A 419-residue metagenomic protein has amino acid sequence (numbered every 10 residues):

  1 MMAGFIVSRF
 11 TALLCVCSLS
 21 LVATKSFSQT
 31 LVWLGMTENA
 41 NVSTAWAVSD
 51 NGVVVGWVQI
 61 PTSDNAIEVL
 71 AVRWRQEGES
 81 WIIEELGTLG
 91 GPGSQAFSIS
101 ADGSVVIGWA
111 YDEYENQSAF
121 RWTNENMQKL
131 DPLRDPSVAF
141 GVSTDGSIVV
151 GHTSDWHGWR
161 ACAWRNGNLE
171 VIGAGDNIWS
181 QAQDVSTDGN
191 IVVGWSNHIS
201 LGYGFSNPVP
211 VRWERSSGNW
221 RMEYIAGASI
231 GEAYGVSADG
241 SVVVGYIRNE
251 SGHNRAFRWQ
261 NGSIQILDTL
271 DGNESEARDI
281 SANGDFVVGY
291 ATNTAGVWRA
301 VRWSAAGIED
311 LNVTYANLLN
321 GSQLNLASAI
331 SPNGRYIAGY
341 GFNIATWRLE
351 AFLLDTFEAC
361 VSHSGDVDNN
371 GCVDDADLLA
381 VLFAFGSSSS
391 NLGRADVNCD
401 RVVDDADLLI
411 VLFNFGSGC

Functional and structural regions predicted by a protein language model:
M1-L13: Bacterial N-terminal signal peptides that target proteins for export
F10-A12, F205, A228, S322 (+3 more regions): Disulfide-bonded cysteine motifs in exported proteins
T11-K25: Bacterial N-terminal signal peptides
S18-S20, E125, R165, H363 (+2 more regions): General secretory precursor processing signal
A23-C360: Residue-level hotspots at or immediately adjacent to binding/recognition sites across diverse folds
L318, F357-C419: Cellulosome-associated attachment modules in secreted, modular CAZymes
